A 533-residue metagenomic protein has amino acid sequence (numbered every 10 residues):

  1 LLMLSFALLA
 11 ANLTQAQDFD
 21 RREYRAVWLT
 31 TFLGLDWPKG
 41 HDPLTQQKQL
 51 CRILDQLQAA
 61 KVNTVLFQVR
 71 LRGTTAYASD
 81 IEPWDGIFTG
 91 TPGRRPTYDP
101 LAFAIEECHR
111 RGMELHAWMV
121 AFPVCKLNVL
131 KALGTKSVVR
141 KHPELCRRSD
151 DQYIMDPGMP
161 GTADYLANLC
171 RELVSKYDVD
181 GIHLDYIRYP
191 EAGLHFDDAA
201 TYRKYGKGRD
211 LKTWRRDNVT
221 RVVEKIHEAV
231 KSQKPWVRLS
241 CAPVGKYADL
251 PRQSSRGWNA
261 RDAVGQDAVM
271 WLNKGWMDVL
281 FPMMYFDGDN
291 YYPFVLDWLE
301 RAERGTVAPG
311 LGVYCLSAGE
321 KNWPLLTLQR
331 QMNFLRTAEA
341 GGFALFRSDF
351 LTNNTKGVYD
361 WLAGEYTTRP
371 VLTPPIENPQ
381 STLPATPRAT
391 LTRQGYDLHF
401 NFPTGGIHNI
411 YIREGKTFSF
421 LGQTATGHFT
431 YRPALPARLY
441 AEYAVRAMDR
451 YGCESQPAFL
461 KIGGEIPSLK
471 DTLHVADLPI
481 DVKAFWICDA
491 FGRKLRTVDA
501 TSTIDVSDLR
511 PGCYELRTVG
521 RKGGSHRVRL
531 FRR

Functional and structural regions predicted by a protein language model:
R22, T30, G34-Q47, A117 (+2 more regions): Active-site-adjacent "subsite" loops/lids of carbohydrate-active enzymes
K48-T74, K176-V179: Catalytic domains of carbohydrate-active enzymes, especially glycoside hydrolases
V62-N63, R111, R140-M270, K274-W276: Polysaccharide-binding and catalytic clefts of secreted carbohydrate-active enzymes
A268-Y291, G305-N378: Substrate-binding cleft of secreted/luminal carbohydrate-active enzymes
W361-T404, Y451-G463: Pro/Thr/Ser/Gly-rich low-complexity, intrinsically disordered linker/stalk tracts
Y431-C453: Beta-strand-rich modules
P436-E442, F491-R496, A500-K522, R527: Short, surface-exposed loop/turn motifs with a glycine/proline- and acidic-biased composition
I462-P467, H474-A476, P511-R533: C-terminal tail/sorting-segment detector
